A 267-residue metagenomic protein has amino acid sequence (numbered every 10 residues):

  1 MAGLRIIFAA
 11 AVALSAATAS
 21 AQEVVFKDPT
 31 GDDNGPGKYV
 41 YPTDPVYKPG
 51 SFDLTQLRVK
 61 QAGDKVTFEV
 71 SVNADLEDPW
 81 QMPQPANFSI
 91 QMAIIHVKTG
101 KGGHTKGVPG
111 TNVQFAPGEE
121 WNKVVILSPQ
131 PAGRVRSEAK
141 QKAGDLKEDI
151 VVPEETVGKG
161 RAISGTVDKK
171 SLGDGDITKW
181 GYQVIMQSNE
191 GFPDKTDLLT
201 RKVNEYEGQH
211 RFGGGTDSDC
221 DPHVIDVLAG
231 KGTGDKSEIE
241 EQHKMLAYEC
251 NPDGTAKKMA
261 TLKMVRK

Functional and structural regions predicted by a protein language model:
R5-A16: Bacterial N-terminal signal peptides
A17-A21: Sec/Tat signal peptide C-region and signal peptidase I cleavage site
E23-K27, H96-Q114, G173-K267: Acidic/polar low-complexity flexible segments
E23-K38: Short N-terminal segments immediately surrounding and downstream of signal-peptide cleavage
E23-V24, P42-P129, T261-R266: Surface-exposed, glycine/proline- and aromatic-rich loop segments on solvent-exposed faces across compartments
P117-G160: Extended, solvent-exposed segments with strong compositional bias
V157-I177: Localized edge beta-strand/strand-to-loop motifs within extracellular or lumenal beta-rich domains
